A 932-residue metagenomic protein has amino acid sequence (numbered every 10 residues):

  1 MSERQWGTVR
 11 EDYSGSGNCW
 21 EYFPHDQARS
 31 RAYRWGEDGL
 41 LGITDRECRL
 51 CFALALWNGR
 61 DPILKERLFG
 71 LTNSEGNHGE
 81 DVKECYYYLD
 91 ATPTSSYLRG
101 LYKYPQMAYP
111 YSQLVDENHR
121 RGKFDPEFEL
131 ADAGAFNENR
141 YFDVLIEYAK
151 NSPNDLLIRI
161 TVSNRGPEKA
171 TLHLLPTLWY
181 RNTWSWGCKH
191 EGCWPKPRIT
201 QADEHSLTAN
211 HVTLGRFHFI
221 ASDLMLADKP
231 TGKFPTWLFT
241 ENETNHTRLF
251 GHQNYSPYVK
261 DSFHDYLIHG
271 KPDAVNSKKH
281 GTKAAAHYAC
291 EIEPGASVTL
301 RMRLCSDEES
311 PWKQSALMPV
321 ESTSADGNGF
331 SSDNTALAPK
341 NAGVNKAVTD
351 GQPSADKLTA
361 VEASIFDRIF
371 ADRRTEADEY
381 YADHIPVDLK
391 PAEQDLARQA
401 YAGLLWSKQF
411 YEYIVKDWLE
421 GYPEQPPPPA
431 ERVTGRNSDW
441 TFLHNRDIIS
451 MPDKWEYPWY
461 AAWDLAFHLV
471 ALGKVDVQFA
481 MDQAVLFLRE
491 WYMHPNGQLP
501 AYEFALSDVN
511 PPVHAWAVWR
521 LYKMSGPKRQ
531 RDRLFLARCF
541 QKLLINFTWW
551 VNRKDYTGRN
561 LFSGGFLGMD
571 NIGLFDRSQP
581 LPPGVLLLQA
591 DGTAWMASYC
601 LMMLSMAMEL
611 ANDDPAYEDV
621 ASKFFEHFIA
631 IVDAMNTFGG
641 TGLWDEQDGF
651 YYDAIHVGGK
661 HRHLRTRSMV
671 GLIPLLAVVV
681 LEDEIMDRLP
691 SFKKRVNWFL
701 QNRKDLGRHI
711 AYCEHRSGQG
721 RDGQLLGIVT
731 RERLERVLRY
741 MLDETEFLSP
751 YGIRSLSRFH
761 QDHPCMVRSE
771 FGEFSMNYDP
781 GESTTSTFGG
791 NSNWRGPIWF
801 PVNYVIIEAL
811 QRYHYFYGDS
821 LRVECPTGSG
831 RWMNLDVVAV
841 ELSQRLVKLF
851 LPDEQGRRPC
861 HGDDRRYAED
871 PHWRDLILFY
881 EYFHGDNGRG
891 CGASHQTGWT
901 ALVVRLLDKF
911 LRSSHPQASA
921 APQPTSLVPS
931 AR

Functional and structural regions predicted by a protein language model:
M1-S30, C48-C51, A55-S324, N328-F330 (+2 more regions): Acidic, mature catalytic/reactive cores of soluble proteins
L40: Basic, low-complexity intrinsically disordered segments
T44: Active-site-proximal polar cores
